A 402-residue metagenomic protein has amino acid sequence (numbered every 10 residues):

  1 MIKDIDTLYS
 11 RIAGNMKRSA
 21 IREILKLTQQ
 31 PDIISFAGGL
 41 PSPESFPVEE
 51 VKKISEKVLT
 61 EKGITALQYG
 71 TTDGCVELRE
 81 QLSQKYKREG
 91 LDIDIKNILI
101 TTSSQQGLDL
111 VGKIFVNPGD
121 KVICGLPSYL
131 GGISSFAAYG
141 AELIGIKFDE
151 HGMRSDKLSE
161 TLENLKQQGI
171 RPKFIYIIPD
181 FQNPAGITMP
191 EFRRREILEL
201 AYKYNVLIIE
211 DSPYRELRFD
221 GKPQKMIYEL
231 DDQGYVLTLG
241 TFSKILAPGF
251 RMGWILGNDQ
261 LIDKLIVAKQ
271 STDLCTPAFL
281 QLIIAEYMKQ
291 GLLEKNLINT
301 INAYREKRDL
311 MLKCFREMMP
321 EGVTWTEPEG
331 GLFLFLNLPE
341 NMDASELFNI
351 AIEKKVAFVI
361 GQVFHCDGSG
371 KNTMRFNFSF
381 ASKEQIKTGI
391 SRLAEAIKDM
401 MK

Functional and structural regions predicted by a protein language model:
I12-S103, L110, M288-K289, K295 (+2 more regions): N-terminal small-domain helix-loop-helix segment of the aminotransferase-like
T65-Y204, I209, R215-L230, Y304 (+2 more regions): Conserved core of the PLP fold type I
M226, D232-N302: Conserved core segment of the aminotransferase class I/II
L256, F335-N337, N377-S379: Short hydrophobic/aromatic beta-strand micro-patches that form the beta-sheet surface supporting nucleotide- or nucleic
A285, N302-L312, T324-N337, L347: Conserved glycine-rich beta-strand-loop-beta hairpin in the small C-terminal domain of fold type I
M342-L347, E384-T388: Short, conserved charged micro-motifs
E353, D367-K402: PLP-dependent enzyme catalytic core of the Aspartate aminotransferase-like
